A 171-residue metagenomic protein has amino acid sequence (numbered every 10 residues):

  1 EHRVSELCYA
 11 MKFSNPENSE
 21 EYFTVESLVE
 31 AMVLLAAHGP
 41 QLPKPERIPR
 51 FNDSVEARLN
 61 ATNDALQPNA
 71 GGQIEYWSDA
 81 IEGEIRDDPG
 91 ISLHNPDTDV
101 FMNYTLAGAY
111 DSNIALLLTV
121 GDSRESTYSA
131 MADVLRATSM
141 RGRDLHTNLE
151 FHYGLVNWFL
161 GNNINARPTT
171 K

Functional and structural regions predicted by a protein language model:
E1-K171: ATP-dependent carboxylate activation and anion-phosphoryl transfer catalytic cores that bind Mg-ATP to form
